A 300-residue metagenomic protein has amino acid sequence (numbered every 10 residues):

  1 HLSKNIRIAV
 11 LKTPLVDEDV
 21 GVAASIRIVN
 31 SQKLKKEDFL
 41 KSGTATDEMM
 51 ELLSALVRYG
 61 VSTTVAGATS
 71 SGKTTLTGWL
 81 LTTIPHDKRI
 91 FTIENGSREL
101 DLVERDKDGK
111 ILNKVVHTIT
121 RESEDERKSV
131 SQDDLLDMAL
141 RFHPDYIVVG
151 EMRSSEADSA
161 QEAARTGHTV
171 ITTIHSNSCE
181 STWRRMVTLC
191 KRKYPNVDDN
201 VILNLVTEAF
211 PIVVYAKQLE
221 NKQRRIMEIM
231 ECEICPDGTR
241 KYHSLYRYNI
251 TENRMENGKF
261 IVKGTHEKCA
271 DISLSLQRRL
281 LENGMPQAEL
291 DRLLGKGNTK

Functional and structural regions predicted by a protein language model:
H1-Y59: P-loop NTP-binding catalytic core
T13, R27-V29, T118-R121, C232: Generic beta-structure capping elements
L56, A68-T69: P-loop (Walker A) phosphate-binding loop of NTP-binding proteins
V61-A66, W79-E208, K217: Switch/coupling sub-region of P-loop NTPases
K73: Conserved lysine of the Walker
I202-D237: Phosphate-binding/switch region of NTP-binding enzymes
E228-K300: NTP-binding/hydrolysis catalytic cores, primarily Walker-type P-loop NTPases
